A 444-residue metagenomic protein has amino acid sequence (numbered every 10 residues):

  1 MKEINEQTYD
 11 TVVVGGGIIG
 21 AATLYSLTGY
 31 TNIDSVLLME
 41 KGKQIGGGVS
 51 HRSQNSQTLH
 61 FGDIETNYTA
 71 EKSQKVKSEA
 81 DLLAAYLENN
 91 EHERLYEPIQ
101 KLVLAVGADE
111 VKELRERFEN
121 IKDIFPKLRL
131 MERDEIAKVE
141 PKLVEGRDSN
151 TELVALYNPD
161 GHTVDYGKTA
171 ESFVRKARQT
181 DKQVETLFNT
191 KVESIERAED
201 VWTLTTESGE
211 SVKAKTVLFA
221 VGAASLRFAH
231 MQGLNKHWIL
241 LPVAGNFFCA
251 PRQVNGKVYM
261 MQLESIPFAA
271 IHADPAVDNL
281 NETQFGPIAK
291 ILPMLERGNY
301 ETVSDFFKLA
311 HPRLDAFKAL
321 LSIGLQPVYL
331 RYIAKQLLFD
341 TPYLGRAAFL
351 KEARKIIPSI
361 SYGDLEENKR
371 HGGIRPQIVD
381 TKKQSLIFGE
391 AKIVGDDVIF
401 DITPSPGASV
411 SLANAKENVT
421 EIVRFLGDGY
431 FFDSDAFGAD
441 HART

Functional and structural regions predicted by a protein language model:
Y9-L37: N-terminal Rossmann-like FAD-binding beta1-loop-alpha1 element of flavoenzymes
A22, I195, D200, G209-D305: Flavin-dependent oxidoreductases
T28-R52: Glycine-rich FAD pyrophosphate-binding loop
S56-V139, E282, L292-M294, G298-F306: Dinucleotide-binding Rossmann-like beta1-alpha1 core, especially the glycine-rich loop that anchors the ADP
E71-K77, L104-L114, A155-K176, L187 (+2 more regions): Short beta-strand to alpha-helix junction loop
E97, A108-R175, T180, E185-L187 (+2 more regions): Flavin (FAD/FMN) cofactor-binding and adjacent substrate-gating region of FAD-dependent oxidoreductase domains
R133-P141, I239-A244, C249-P251, I323-T403: Flavin (FAD/FMN) cofactor-binding core of flavoprotein oxidoreductases
A155-T216, A224, V410-V423: Helical element adjacent to the flavin cofactor pocket in flavoenzyme catalytic cores
